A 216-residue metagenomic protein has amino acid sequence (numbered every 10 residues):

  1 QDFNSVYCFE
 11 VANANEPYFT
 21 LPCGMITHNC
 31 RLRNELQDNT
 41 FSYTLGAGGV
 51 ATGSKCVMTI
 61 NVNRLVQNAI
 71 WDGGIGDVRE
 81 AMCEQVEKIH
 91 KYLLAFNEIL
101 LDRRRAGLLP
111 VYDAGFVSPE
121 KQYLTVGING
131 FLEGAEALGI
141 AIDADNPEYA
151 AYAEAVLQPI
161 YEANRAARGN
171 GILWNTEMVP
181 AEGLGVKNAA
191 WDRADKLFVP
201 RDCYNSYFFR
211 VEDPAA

Functional and structural regions predicted by a protein language model:
Q1-C30, A216: Autoprocessing domains of the Hint superfamily
F3, T52-S54, T125: Solvent-exposed loop and beta-edge segments used for protein-protein assembly and interaction
S5-E10, T59-N61, T125-G130, N175-E177: Structured core elements
A12-A14, L65, L94, E136: Residue-level marker of positions within ordered structural domains that often coincide with functionally constrained
G24, N63, L124: Flexible, active-site-adjacent loop/turn segments at secondary-structure boundaries
C30-E120, A141, N146-A216: Conserved catalytic cores of very large enzyme subunits
D113-G134: Core structural elements
E133-A141: Well-ordered alpha-helical scaffold segments within catalytic/enzyme domains
